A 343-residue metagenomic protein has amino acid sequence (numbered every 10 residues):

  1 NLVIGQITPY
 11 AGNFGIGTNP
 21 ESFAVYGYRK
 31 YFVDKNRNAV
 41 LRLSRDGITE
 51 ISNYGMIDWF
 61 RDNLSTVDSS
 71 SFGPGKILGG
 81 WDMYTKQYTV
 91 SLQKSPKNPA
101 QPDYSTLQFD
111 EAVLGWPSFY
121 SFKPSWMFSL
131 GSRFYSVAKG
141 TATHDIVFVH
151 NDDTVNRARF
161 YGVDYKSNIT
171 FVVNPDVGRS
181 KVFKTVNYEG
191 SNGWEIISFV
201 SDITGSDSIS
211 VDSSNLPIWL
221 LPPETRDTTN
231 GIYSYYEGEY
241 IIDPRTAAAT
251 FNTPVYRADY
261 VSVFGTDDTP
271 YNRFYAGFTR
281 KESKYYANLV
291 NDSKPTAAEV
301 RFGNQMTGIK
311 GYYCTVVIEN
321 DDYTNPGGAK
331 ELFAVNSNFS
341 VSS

Functional and structural regions predicted by a protein language model:
N1-T185, N192, V200: Beta-sheet-dominated scaffold domains
L2-Q6, P74, P102-S105, S208-I218 (+1 more regions): Glycine-rich, flexible loop segments associated with nucleotide phosphate handling
W59, G115-P117, W194, W219 (+2 more regions): Tryptophan-centered motif/residue detector
N98, W194-I196, T324-P326: Residue-level signal for secondary-structure boundary sites
V173-V177, S213-S342: Beta-sandwich interaction modules
S180-E195, C314-I318, V335: A short beta-strand element within beta-rich, extracytoplasmic domains of secreted/secretory-pathway proteins
I196-T204: Short, surface-exposed beta-strand/strand-loop-strand elements in extracellular ectodomains
